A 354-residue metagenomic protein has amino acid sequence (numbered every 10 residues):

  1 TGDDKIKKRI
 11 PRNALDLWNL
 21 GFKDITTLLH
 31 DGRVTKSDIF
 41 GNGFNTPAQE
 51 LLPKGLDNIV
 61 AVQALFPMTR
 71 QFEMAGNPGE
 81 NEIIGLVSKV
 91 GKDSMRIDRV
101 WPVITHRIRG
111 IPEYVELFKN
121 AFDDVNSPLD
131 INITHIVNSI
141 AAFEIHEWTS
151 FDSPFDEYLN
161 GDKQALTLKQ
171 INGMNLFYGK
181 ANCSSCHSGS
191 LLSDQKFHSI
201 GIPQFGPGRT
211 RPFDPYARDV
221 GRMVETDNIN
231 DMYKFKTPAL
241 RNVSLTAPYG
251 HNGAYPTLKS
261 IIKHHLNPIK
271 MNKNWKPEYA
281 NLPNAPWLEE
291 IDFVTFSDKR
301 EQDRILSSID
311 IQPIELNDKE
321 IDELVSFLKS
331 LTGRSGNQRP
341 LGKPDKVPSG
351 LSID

Functional and structural regions predicted by a protein language model:
T1-D354: Periplasmic c-type cytochrome electron-transfer domains
